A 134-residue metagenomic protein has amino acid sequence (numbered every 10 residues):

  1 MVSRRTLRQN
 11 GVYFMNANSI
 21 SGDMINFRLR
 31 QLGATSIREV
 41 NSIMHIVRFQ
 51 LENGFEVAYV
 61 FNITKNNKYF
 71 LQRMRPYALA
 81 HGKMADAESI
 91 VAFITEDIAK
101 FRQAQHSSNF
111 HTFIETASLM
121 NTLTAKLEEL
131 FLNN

Functional and structural regions predicted by a protein language model:
V2-R5: Ser/Thr/Pro/Gly-rich low-complexity, intrinsically disordered segments
R8-R48, F131-N134: Negatively charged, low-complexity tracts enriched in Asp/Glu with abundant Ser/Thr
F14-A17, L79, T112: Generic alpha-helical structural element
G33-Y69: Amphipathic, interaction-prone secondary-structure segments
E56-A99: Intrinsically disordered, low-complexity regulatory segments enriched in Ser/Thr/Pro and charged residues
R102-N134: Charged/polar low-complexity intrinsically disordered segments, enriched in acidic residues
